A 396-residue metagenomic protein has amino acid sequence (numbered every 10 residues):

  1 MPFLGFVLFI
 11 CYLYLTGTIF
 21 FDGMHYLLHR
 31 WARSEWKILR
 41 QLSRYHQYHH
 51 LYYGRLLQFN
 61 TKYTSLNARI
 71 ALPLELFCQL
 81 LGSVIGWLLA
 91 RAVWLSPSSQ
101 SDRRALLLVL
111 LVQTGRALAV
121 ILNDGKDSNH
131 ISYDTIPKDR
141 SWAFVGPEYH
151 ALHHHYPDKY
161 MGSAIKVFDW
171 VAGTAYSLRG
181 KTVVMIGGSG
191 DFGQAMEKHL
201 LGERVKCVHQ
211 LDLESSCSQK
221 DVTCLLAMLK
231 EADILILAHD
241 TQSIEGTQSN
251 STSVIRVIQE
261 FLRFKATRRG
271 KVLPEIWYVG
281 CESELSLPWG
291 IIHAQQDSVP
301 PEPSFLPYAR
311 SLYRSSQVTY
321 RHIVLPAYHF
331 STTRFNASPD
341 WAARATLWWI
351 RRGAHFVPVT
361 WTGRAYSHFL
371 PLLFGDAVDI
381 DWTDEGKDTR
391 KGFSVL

Functional and structural regions predicted by a protein language model:
L13-G180: Membrane-embedded catalytic scaffold of the fatty acid hydroxylase/desaturase
V183-E203: N-terminal Rossmann NAD(P)H-binding glycine-rich loop of SDR-like oxidoreductase domains
I186, A238-H239, L273-S283, I323-L325: SDR active-site strand-loop-helix element
K206-A227, Q248-S249: Adenosine-cofactor binding site in Rossmann-like domains, unifying the SAM/SAH pocket of S-adenosylmethionine-dependent
I234-S249, V279-C281: Conserved NAD(P)H cofactor-binding loop of Rossmann-fold oxidoreductase domains
T241, Q248-V272: Amphipathic alpha-helical dimer-interface segment in Rossmann-like NAD(P)H-dependent oxidoreductases
L262-Q317, H329-S331: Catalytic loop of short-chain dehydrogenase/reductase
H322, F330-F393: C-terminal helical subdomain
